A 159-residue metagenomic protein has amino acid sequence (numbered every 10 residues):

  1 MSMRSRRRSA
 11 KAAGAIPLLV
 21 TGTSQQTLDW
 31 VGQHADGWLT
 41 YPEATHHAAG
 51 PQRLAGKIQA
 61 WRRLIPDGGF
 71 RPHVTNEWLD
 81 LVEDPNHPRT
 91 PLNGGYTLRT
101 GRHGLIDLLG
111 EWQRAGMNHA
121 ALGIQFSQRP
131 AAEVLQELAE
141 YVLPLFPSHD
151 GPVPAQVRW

Functional and structural regions predicted by a protein language model:
M1-W159: Active-site-adjacent structural elements that line small-molecule/cofactor binding pockets in enzymes
